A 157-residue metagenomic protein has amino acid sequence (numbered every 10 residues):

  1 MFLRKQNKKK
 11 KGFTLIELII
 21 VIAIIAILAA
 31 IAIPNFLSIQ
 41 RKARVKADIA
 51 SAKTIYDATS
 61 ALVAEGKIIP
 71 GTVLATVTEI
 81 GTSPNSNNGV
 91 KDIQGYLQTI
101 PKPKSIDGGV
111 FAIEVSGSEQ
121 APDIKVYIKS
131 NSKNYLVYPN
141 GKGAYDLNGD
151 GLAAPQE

Functional and structural regions predicted by a protein language model:
M1-F13: N-terminal leader/signal peptides at the extreme start of proteins
R4-Q6, L18, I39-K42: Amphipathic alpha-helical segments that mediate coupling or scaffolding at interfaces
K10-F36: N-terminal single-pass transmembrane signal-anchor helix
R41-I69: Membrane-proximal N-terminal amphipathic helix
D48, P103, Y138-P139, D146: Acidic/polar residues at beta-strand termini and the immediately following turn/coil
K67-N134, P155-E157: Extracellular/periplasmic head regions of type IV pilus-like filament subunits
P139-E157: Short, low-complexity, Pro/Ser/Thr/Gly-rich segments in the mature regions of secreted, periplasmic
